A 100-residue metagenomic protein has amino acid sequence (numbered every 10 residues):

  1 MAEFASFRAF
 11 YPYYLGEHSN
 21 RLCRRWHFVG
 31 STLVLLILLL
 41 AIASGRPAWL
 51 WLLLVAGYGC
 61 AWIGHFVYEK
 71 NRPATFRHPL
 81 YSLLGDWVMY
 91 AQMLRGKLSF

Functional and structural regions predicted by a protein language model:
M1-Y14, K70-F100: Membrane-proximal soluble regions of multi-pass membrane proteins
G16-H27: Short, amphipathic, aromatic/basic-enriched membrane-interface segments that mark the entry/exit of transmembrane
W26-L39: Core segments of transmembrane alpha-helices that mediate helix-helix packing or line hydrophobic substrate/ligand
L38-A41, G64-H65, M93: Structural signal for membrane-spanning alpha-helices in multi-pass inner-membrane proteins, emphasizing helix cores
L39-L50: Helix-coil boundary and interhelical linker segments in multi-pass alpha-helical membrane proteins
W49, G57, R77-H78: Non-catalytic, membrane-anchoring transmembrane segments at the edges
V55-E69: Transmembrane alpha-helical segments that form the membrane-embedded catalytic/substrate-channel core of multi-pass
